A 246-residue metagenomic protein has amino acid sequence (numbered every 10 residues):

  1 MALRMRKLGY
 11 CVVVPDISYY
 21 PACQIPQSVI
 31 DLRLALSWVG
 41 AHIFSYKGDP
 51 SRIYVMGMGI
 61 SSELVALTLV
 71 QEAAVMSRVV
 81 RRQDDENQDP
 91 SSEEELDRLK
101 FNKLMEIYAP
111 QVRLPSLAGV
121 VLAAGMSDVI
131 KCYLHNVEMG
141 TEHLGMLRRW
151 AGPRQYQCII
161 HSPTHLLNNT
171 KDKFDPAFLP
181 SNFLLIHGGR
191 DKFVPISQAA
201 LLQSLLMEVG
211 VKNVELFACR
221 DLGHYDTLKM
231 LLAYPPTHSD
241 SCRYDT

Functional and structural regions predicted by a protein language model:
M1-A2, L8, V13-S51, L232-A233: Catalytic nucleophile-loop/oxyanion-hole region of alpha/beta-hydrolase and closely related hydrolase-like folds
V39-G59, Q71, V75, D89: Gly/Ser-rich "nucleophile elbow"/oxyanion-hole loop immediately N-terminal to the catalytic nucleophile in hydrolases
V55-G57, A123, I186: Short beta-strand immediately N-terminal to the catalytic nucleophile in serine-hydrolase-like folds
R78, R82-L104, I130-K173: Mobile cap/lid helix-loop segments that gate and shape the active-site cleft of serine hydrolases
L179, L185-H187, D191: Short beta-strand/loop motif that positions the catalytic acidic residue of the alpha/beta-hydrolase fold
K192-L201: Conserved alpha/beta-hydrolase "acid-adjacent" motif
M207-Y225: Catalytic histidine neighborhood in serine/cysteine hydrolases with alpha/beta-hydrolase-type architecture
L222-P235: Catalytic histidine-centered segment of alpha/beta-hydrolase-like enzymes
